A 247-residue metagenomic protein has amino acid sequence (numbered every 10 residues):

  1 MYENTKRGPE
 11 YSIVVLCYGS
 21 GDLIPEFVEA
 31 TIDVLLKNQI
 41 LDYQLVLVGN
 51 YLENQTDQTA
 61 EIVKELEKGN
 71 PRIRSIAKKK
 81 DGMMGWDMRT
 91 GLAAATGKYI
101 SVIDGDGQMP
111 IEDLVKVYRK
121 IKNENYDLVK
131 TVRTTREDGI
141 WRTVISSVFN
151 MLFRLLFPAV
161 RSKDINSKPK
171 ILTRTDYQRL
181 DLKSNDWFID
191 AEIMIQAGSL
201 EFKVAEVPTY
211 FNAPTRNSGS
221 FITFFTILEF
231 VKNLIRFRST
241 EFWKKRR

Functional and structural regions predicted by a protein language model:
M1-Y11, S20-D22, A159, L182-R247: Hydrophobic helical membrane-anchoring modules
P9-V15, I24, T31, Y43-V48: Hydrophobic targeting segments
S20-L23, Q55, P110: Donor nucleotide-sugar binding loop of glycosyltransferases
S20-L36: Short, well-formed alpha-helical segments that are part of the catalytic scaffolds of diverse glycosyltransferases
T31-S75: Acidic donor-binding segment of Leloir-type glycosyltransferases
L52, G82, G107-M109: Acidic metal-phosphate-binding loop of nucleotide-sugar-dependent transferases
K78-A94, Y99, I111-W187, P214-F224 (+1 more regions): Acceptor/aglycone-binding surface of glycosyltransferases and processive sugar-polymer synthases
